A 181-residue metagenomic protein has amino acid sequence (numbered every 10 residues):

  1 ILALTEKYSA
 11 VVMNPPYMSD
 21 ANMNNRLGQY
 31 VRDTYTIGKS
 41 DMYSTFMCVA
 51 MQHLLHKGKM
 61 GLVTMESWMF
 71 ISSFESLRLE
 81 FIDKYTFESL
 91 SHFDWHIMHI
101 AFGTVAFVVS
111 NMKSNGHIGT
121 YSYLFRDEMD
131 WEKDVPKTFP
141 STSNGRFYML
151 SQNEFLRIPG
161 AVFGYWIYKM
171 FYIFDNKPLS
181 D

Functional and structural regions predicted by a protein language model:
I1-V12, Q29-R32, S44-M47: Flexible, glycine/threonine-enriched loop-and-boundary segments that flank and lead into catalytic domains of large
I1-Y8, D83-Y85, W95-D181: Polynucleotide-recognition surfaces of large bacterial nucleic-acid defense/processing enzymes
T5-N24, A50-H53, M60-M65, F107-S110: Conserved proline-anchored active-site loop of SAM-dependent methyltransferases that bridges a beta-strand
P16, N25, E66-S67, W95-H96 (+2 more regions): Flexible, active-site-adjacent loop/turn segments at secondary-structure boundaries
M18-K39: Mobile active-site "lid"/loop adjacent to the S-adenosyl-L-methionine
A21-L27, S72-E75, A101, I118: Short, solvent-exposed loop/turn and secondary-structure capping segments
V31-T34, S91-D94, W131: Short beta-alpha connecting loops at secondary-structure transitions that line or flank enzyme active sites
T36-H92, A106-F107: Conserved Class I SAM-dependent methyltransferase catalytic core
